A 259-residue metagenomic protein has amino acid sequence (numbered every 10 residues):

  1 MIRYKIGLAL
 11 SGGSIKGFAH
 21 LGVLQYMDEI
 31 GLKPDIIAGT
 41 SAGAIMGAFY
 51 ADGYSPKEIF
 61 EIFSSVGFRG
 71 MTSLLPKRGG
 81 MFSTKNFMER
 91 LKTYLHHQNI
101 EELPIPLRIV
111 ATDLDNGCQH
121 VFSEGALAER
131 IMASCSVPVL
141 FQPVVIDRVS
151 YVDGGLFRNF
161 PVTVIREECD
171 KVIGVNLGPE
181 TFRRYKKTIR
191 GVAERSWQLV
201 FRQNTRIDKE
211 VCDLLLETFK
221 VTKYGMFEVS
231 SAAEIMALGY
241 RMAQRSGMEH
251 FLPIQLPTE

Functional and structural regions predicted by a protein language model:
M1-T40, A48-E259: Patatin-like phospholipase
